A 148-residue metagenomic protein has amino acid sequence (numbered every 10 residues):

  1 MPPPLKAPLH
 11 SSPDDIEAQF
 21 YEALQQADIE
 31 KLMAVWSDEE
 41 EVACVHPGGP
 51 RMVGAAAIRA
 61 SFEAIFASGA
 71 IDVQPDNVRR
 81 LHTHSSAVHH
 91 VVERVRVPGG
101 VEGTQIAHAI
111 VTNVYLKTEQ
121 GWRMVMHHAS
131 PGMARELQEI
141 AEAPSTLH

Functional and structural regions predicted by a protein language model:
M1-A34, V42-H148: A beta-strand edge to alpha-helix "cap/lid" segment located at domain peripheries
S37: Helix-to-beta-strand junctions that scaffold the AdoMet/dcAdoMet cofactor pocket in Class I SAM-dependent enzymes
